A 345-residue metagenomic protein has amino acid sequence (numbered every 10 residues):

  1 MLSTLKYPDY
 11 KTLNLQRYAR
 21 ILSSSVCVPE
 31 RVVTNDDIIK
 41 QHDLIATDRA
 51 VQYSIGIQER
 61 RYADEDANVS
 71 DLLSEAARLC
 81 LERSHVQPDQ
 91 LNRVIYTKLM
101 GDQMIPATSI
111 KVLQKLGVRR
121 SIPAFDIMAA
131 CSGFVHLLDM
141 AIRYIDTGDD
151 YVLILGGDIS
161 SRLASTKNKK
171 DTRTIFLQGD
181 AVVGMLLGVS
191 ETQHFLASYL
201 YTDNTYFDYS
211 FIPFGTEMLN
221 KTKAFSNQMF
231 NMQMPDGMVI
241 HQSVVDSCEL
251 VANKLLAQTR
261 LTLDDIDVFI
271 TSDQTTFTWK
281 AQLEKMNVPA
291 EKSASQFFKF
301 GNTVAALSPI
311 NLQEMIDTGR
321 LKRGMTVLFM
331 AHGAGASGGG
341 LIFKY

Functional and structural regions predicted by a protein language model:
L2-E65, N168-Q242, L250, Y345: Condensing-enzyme catalytic core mediating Claisen C-C bond formation in acyl metabolism
L2-Y7, S70, S74, M100-G101 (+5 more regions): Claisen-condensing/thiolase-fold acyl-transfer catalytic domains that form or cleave C-C bonds in fatty acid
I21-S23, V51, C80, L91-V94 (+6 more regions): Buried hydrophobic positions in well-ordered alpha/beta secondary-structure cores of metabolic enzymes
D37-K40, T108-R119, I142-D146, K167-I175 (+2 more regions): A glycine- and small-aliphatic-rich helix-loop capping segment at beta-alpha/alpha-beta transitions that lines
L44-Q52, Q103-G117, I154-A164, E217 (+2 more regions): Acidic-glycine-rich active-site phosphate/pyrophosphate-binding loop
I57-Q58, Q90-I95, Q114-M128, A164-K170 (+1 more regions): Glycine/charged-rich beta-loop-alpha catalytic/anionic-binding loops adjacent to active sites
A76-N92, L250-D267, M315-R320: Phosphate/pyrophosphate-binding loops at sites that engage ATP/ADP/AMP, CoA/4′-phosphopantetheine, polyphosphate
D146, D150-A181: Flexible, glycine-rich active-site loops centered on histidine and acidic residues that chelate a metal or position
